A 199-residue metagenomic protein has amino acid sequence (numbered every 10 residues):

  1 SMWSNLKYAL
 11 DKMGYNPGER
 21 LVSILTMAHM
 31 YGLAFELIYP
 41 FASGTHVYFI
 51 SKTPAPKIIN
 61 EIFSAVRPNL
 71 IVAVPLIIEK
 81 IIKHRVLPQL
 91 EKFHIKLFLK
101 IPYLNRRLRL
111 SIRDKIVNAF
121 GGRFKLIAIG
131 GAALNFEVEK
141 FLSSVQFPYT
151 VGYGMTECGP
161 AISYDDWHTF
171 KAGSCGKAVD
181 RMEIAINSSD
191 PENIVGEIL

Functional and structural regions predicted by a protein language model:
W3-R20, M27-K115: Conserved AMP-binding/adenylation subdomain of ANL enzymes
R20-S23, L199: Short, well-ordered beta-strand segments
S23, S64, L99, K125 (+1 more regions): A near-ubiquitous, low-amplitude feature marking generic local secondary-structure context
I24-M27, A42, A133, G152: Alpha-helical architecture
I71, L108-L199: Conserved AMP-binding/adenylate-forming
